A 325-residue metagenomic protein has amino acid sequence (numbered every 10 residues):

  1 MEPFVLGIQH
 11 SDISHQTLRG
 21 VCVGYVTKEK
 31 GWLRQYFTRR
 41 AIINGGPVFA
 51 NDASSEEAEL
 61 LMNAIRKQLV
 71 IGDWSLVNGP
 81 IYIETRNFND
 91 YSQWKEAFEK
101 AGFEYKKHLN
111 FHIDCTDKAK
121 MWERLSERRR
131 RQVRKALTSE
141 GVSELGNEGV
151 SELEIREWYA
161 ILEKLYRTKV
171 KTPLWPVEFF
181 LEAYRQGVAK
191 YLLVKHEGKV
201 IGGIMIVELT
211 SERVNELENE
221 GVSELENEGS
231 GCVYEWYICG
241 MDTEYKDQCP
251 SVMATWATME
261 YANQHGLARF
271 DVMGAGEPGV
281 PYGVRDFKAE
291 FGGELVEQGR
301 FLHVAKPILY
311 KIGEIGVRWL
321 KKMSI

Functional and structural regions predicted by a protein language model:
M1-T17, V21-L33, D73, N78 (+1 more regions): A conserved beta-strand-loop-helix scaffold within acyl/acetyltransferase catalytic domains
P3, V21-V23, P47, E57 (+2 more regions): Proline-rich low-complexity regions
E29-Y105, E212, E216-G221, N227-G293: Acyl-donor binding region in acyl/amide transferases
P47, L125, F301: Short clusters of hydrophobic/aromatic residues that line enzyme substrate/ligand-binding pockets
D271-M273, V280-I325: C-terminal catalytic domain of photolyase/cryptochrome flavoproteins, centering on the FAD-binding pocket
